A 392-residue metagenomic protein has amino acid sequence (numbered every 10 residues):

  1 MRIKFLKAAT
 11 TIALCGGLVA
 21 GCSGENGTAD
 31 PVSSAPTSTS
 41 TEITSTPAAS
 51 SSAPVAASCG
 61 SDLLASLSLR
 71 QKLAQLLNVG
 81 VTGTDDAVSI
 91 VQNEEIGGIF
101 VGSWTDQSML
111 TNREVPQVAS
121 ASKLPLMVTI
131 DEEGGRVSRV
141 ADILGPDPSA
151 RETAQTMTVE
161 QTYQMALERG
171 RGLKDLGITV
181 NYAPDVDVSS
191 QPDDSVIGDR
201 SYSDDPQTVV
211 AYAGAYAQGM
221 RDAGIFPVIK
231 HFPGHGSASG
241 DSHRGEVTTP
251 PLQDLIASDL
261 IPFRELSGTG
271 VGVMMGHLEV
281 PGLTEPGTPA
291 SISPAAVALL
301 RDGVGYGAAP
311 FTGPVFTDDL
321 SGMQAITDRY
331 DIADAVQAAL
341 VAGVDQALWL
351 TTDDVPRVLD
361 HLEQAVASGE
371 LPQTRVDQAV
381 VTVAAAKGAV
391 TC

Functional and structural regions predicted by a protein language model:
M1-A20: Sec-dependent bacterial lipoprotein signal peptides
C22-A65, C392: N-terminal low-complexity, Pro/Thr-rich disordered segments that flank secretion/membrane-targeting signals
P47-D85, D318: Boundary/entry segment of secreted carbohydrate-active catalytic domains
S68, M109-Q117, A211-E370: Second-shell residues forming the walls of enzyme active-site clefts
L73-V81, G97-V101, L126-E133, V180-P184 (+5 more regions): Hydrophobic faces of well-ordered beta-strands that scaffold small-molecule active sites in alpha/beta enzyme cores
V81-N93, T162-G172, I256-P262, Y330-A338: Short, acidic/polar
A119-G145, T162-V188, V209, A213-P233: Glycine-rich, aromatic-flanked loop segments that form ligand/cofactor-binding clefts across common enzyme folds
Q364, S368-C392: Mid-to-C-terminal alpha-helical segments outside catalytic/metal-binding sites
